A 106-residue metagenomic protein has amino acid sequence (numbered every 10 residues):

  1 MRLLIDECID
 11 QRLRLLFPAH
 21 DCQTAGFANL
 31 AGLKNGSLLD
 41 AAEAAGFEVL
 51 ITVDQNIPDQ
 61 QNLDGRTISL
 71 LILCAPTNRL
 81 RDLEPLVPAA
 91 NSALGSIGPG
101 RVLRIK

Functional and structural regions predicted by a protein language model:
M1-E48: N-terminal first-folded block
D6, V53, L73: Active-site-adjacent beta-strand anchor residues
I9-L13, I57-Q60, A90-S92: Intrinsically disordered, low-complexity boundary segments flanking structured domains
L13-A19, D59-R66: Short loop/helix-cap segments at secondary-structure boundaries that form the rim of catalytic
A19-A25, R66-L73: Active-site regions of enzymes building and remodeling cell-envelope glycoconjugates
A28-N29, I57, P76-N78: Short histidine/acidic/glycine/proline-rich micro-motifs that form metal- and phosphate-coordinating active-site loops
A42-L63: Acidic, metal-binding active-site segment of PIN/NYN-like and related structure-specific nucleases
I68-K106: C-terminal structural segments of small proteins and small subunits
